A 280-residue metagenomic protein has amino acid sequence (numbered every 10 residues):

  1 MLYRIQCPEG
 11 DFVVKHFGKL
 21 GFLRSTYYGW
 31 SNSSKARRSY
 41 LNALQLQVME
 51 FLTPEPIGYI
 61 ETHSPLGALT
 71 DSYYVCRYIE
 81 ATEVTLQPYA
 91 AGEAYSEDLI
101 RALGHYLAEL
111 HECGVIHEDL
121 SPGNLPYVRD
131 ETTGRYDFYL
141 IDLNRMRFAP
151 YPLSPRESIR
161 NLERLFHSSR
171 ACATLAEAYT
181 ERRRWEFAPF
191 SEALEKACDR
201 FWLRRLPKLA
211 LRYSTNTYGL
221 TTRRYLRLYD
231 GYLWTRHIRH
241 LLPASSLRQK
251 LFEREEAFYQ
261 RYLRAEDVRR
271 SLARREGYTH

Functional and structural regions predicted by a protein language model:
M1-E83, H105-C113, H117, T215 (+2 more regions): Conserved ATP-binding subdomain of kinase catalytic cores across diverse folds
C7-F12, T132-F138: Active-site beta-strand-loop-beta-strand hairpin of nuclease catalytic cores that positions key catalytic residues
S64-T70, D130-D137: Short, solvent-exposed loop/turn segments that connect beta-strands within catalytic domains and beta-strand-rich
E80, P122, R145: Short, glycine/acidic-enriched loop or turn micro-motifs at the edges of active sites
V84-E93: AlphaC helix of the protein kinase catalytic domain
Y95-Y106: Conserved alphaE helix
L120-D130: Hydrophobic residue at the +6 position relative to the catalytic HRD Asp in the kinase catalytic loop
R135-L209: C-lobe/activation-segment region of protein kinase-like
